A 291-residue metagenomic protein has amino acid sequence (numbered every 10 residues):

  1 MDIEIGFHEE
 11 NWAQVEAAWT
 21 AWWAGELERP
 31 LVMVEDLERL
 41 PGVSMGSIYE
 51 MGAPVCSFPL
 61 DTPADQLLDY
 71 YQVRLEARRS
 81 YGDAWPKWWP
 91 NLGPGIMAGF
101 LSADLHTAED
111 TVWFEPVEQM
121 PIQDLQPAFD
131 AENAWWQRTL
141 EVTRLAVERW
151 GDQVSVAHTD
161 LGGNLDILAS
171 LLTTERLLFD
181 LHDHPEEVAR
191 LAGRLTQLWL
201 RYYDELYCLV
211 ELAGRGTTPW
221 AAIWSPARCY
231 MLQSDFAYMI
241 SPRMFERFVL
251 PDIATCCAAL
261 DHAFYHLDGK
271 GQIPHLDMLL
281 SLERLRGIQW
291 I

Functional and structural regions predicted by a protein language model:
M1-S44, G52, S57, Y70 (+4 more regions): Active-site loop segments of alpha/beta catalytic cores
K87-Q123: A contiguous, low-structure linker/loop signature
